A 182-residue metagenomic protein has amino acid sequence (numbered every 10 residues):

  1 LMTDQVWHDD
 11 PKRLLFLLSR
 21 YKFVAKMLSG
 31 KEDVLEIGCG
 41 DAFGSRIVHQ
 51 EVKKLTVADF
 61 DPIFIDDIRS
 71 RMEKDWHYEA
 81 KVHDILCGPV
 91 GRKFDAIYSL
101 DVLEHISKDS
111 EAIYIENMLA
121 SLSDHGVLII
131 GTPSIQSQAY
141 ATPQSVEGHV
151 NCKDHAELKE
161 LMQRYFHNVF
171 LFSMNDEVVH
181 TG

Functional and structural regions predicted by a protein language model:
L1-Y98, D109-E116, N151-E157, M174-D176: Conserved N-terminal segment of class I S-adenosyl-L-methionine
L28, M162-Q163: Hydrophobic C-terminal alpha-helix "anchor/cap" residues
V52, D75-H77, H125, Y165-N168: A generic structural signal for alpha->beta connector loops
F94, A139-Q144, T181-G182: Short aromatic-enriched loop/helix-cap "lid" or pocket-rim segments at secondary-structure transitions that line
D101-H105: Short catalytic micro-motifs in class I SAM-dependent methyltransferases
L122-L128: Short glycine-dipeptide loop
I130-V150: Short, glycine-/aromatic-enriched active-site segment of Class I SAM-dependent methyltransferases
F166-V179: Conserved S-adenosyl-L-methionine
